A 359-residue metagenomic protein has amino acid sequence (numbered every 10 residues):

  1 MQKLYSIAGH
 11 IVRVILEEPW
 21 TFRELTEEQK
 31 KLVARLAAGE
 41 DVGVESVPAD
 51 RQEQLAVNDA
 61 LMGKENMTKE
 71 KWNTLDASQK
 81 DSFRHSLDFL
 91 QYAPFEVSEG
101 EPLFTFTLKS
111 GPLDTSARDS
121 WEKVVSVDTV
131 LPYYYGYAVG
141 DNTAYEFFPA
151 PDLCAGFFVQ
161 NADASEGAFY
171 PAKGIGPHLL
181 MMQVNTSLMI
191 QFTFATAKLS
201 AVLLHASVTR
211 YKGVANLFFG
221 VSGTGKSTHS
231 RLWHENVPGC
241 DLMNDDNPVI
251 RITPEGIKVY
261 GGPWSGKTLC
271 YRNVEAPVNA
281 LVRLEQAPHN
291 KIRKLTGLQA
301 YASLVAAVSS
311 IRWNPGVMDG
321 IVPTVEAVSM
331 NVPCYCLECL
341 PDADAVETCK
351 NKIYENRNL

Functional and structural regions predicted by a protein language model:
M1-L217, V221-S222, L232-D241, V249-L359: A noncatalytic interaction/capping subdomain that flanks phosphate/NTP-handling catalytic cores
G225: Conserved glycine(s) of the Walker
H229: Hydrophobic positions on the alpha1 helix immediately C-terminal to the Walker A/P-loop
